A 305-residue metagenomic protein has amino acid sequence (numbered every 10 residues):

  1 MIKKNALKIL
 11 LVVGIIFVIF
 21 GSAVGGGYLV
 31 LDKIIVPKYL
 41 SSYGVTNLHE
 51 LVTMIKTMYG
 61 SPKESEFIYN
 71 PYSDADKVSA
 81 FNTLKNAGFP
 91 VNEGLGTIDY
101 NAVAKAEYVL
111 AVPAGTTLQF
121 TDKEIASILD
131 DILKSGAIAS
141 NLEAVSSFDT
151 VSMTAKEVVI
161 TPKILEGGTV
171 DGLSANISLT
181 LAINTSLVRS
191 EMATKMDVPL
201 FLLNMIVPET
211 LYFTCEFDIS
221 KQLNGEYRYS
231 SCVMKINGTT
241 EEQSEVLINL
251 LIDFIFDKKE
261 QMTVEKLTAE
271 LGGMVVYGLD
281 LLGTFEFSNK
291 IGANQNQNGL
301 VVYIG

Functional and structural regions predicted by a protein language model:
I2-G14, F20-G305: Extracellular/lumenal and peripheral-membrane lipid-interaction modules
